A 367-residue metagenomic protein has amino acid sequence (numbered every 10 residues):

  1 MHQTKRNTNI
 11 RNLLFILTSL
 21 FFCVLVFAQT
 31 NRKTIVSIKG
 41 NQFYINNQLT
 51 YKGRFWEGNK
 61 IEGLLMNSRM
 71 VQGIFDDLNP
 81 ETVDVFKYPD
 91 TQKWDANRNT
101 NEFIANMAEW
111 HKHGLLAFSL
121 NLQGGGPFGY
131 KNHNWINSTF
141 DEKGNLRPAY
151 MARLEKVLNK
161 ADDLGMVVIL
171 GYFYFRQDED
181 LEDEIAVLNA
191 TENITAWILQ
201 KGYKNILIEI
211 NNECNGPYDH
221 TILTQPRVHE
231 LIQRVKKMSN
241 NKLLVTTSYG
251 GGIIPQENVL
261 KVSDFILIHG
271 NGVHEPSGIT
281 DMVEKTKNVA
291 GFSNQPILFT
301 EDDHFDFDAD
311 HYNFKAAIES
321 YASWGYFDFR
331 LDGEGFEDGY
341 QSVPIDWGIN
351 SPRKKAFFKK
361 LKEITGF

Functional and structural regions predicted by a protein language model:
M1-N31: Bacterial Sec-dependent N-terminal signal peptides
H2-K5, A161, N271: Compositionally biased, intrinsically disordered low-complexity segments enriched in polar/proline residues
Q29, V36-I38: Conserved, well-structured beta-alpha core segment at the onset of a catalytic domain
T34, N41-I45, L49-N97, G270 (+3 more regions): Extended substrate-binding grooves/exosites of carbohydrate-active enzymes
K39, Y44, Q48-S263, H269: Active-site mouth of glycoside hydrolases
A190-E192, N205-L207, N211-A356: Extracellular glycoside hydrolase catalytic/binding regions
